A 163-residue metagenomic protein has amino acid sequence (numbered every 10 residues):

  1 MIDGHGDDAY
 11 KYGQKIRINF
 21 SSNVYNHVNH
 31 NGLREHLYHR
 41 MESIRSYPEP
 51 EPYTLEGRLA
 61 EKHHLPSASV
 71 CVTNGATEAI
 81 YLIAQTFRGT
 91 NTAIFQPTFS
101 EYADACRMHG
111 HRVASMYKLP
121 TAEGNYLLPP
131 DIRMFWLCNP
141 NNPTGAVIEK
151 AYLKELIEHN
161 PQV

Functional and structural regions predicted by a protein language model:
M1-S46, N139: N-terminal "arm"/small-domain region of PLP-dependent enzymes with the aminotransferase-like
I18, C71, N91-A93: Conserved beta-strand elements of the Class I
V28, I80-Y81, Y102-A103, T144-G145: Glycine/Thr-rich phosphate-binding loops of Rossmann-like dinucleotide-binding domains
R34, E56-A60, L153: Generic structural marker for isolated residues within well-ordered, non-membrane alpha-helices of soluble domains
E35, E61, Y81, Q85 (+2 more regions): Short, well-ordered alpha-helices that flank and scaffold nucleotide-derived cofactor binding pockets
P48, A60-L82: Short loop-beta-helix segment that forms the pyridoxal 5′-phosphate
A84-R107, R112-A114, N125-L128: Conserved PLP-anchoring active-site segment centered on the Schiff-base-forming lysine
K118-V163: Active-site phosphate-binding strand-loop segment of PLP-dependent enzymes
